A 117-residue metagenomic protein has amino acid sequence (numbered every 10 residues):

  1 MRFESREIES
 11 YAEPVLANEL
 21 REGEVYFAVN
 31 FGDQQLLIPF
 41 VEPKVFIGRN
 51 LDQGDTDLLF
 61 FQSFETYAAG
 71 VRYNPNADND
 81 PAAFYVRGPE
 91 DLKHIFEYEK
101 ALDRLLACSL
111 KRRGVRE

Functional and structural regions predicted by a protein language model:
R2-R21: Mixed-charge, Lys/Arg-rich low-complexity intrinsically disordered regions
R2-S5, F60-E117: Intrinsically disordered, low-complexity, charged/polar segments
E4, E19-L20, P39-F40, Q53-G54 (+2 more regions): Short linear sequence motifs
P14-L20, Y26-V29, L92-F96: Exposed beta-strand/loop interface patches that mediate assembly or binding
E24, V41, L106-L110: Generic low-complexity, intrinsically disordered sequence content enriched in small uncharged/hydrophobic residues
V25-F27, F31-N74: Basic/aromatic-rich interaction segments and small domains that mediate binding to polyanionic partners
